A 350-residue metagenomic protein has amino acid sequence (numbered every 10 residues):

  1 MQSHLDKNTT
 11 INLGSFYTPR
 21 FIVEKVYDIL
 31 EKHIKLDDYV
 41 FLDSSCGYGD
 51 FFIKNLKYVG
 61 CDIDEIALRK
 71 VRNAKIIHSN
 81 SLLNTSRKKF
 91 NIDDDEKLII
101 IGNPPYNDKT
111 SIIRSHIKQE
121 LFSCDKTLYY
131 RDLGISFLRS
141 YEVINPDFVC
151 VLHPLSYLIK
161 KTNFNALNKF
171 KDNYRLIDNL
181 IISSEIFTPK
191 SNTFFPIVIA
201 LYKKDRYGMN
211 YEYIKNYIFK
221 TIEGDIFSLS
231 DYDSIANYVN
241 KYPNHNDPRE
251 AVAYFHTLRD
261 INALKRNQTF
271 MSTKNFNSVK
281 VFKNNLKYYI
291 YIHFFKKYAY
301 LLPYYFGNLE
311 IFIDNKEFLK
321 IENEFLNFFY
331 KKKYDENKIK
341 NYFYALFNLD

Functional and structural regions predicted by a protein language model:
M1-N80, T85, N323-D350: Class I S-adenosyl-L-methionine
F51-F52, N107-S111, Y157-T162, M209-N210: Short catalytic/ligand-binding loop motif for oxyanion handling, primarily in non-cytosolic enzymes, centered on
N80, I100-N107: Amphipathic alpha-helical repeat scaffolds
L82-L98: Short amphipathic alpha-helix with an adjacent loop that forms part of the alpha/beta core around
K109-Y130: Mobile active-site "lid"/loop adjacent to the S-adenosyl-L-methionine
L128-I186, A200: Conserved Class I SAM-dependent methyltransferase catalytic core
T193-R249: Flexible, glycine-/basic-rich loop-and-beta segments that form/coincide with the SAM-dependent methyltransferase
R249-D350: C-terminal target-recognition/interaction regions appended to catalytic cores
